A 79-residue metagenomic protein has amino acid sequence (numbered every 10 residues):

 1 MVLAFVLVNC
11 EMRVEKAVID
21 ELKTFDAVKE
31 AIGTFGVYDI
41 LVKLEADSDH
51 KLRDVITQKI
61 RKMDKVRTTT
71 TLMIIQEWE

Functional and structural regions predicted by a protein language model:
M1-E79: A compositional/biophysical signature of low hydrophobicity enriched in polar/charged and small residues
